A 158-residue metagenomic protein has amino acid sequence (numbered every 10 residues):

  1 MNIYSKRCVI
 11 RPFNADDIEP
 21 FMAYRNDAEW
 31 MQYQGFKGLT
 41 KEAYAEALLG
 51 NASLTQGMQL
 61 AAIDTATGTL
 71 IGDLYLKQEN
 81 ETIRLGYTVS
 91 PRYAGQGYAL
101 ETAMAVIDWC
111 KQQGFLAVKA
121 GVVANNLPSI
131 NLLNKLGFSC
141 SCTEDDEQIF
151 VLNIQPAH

Functional and structural regions predicted by a protein language model:
M1-Q32, Q59-H158: Acyl-donor (CoA/ACP) binding surface of acyl/acetyltransferases
E29-L49: Conserved GNAT-fold acetyl-CoA-binding loop/helix
N51-Q56: Short loop/turn motifs at secondary-structure junctions and domain boundaries
